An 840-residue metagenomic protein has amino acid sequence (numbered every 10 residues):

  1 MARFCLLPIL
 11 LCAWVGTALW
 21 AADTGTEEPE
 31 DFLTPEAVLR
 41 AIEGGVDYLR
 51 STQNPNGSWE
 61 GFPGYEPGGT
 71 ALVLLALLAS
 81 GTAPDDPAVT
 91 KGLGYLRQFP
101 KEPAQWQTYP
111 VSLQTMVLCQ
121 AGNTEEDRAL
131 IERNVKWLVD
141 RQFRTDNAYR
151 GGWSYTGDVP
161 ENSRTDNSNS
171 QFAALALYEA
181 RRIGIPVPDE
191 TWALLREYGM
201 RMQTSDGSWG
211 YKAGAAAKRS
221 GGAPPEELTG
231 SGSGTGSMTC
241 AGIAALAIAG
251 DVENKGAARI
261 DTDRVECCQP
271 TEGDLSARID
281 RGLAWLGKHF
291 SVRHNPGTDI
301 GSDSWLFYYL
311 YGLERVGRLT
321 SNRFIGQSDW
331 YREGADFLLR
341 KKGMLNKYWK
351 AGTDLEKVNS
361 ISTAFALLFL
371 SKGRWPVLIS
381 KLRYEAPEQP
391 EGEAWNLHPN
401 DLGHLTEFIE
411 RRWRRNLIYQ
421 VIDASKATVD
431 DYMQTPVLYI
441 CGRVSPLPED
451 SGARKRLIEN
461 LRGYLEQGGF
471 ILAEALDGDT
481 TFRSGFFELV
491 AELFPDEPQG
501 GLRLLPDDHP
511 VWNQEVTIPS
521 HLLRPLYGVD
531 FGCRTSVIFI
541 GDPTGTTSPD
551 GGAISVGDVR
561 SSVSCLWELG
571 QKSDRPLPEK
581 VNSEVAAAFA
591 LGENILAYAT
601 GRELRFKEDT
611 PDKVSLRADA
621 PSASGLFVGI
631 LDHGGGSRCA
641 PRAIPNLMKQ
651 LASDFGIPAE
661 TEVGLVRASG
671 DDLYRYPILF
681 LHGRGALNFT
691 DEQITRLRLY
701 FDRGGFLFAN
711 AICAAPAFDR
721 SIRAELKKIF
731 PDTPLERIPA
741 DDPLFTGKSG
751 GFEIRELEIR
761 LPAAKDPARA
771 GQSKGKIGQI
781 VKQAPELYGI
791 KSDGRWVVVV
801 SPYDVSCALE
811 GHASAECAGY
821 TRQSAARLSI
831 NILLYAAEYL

Functional and structural regions predicted by a protein language model:
C5-A18: Bacterial N-terminal signal peptides
A22-G44, S58-A88, E102-K136, R141-A193 (+5 more regions): An alpha-helical repeat/solenoid feature that recognizes helix-turn-helix modules
L49-G69, D85-Q107, L417-A427, E662-R667: Internal amphipathic alpha-helical repeat/solenoid segments
P55, P100-A104, Q120-N123, F143-D146 (+22 more regions): Solvent-exposed loop/turn segments at secondary-structure junctions within structured extracellular/periplasmic domains
L75, Q114-M116, L138-V139, S170 (+14 more regions): Structural recognition of the beta-strand scaffold that forms the well-ordered cores of secreted hydrolase catalytic
A88, D401-L493, I540, S637-R723 (+3 more regions): Helical hinge/lid and interdomain linker segments adjacent to catalytic or ligand-binding clefts that mediate domain
K372-S445, T544, G552-A553, R560-I678 (+2 more regions): Aromatic-Pro/Gly-enriched surface loop or interdomain linker that acts as a lid/target-recognition segment
G478-N594, S624-F627, F718-G811, A826: An acidic, glycine-rich "communication" segment
